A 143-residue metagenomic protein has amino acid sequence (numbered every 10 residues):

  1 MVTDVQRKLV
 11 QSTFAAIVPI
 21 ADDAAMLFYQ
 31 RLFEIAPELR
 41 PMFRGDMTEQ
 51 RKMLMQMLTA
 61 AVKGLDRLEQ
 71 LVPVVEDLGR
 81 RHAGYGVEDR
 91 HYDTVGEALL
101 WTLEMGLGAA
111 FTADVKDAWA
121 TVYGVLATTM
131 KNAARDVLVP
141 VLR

Functional and structural regions predicted by a protein language model:
M1-R143: Globin-like tetrapyrrole-binding proteins
